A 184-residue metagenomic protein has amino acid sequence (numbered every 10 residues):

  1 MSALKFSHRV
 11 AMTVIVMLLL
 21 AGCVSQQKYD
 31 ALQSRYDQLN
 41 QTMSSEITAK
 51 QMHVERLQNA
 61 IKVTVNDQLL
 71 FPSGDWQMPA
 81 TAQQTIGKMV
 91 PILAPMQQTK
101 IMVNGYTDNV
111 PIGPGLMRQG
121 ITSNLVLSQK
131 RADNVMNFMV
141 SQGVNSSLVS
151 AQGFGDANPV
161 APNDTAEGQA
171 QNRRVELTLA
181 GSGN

Functional and structural regions predicted by a protein language model:
M1-M12: Bacterial N-terminal signal peptides that target proteins for export
L18-G22: C-terminal motif of bacterial Sec signal peptides marking the signal peptidase cleavage site
V24-Q27: Bacterial signal peptide processing site
A31-Q77: Post-signal-peptide N-terminal segment of Sec-exported extracytoplasmic proteins
Q41-E46, G74-G105, N109-P111, M136-V140 (+1 more regions): Periplasmic peptidoglycan-binding/anchoring modules of Gram-negative envelope and division proteins
I47-A49, Q58-A60, N66, K88 (+3 more regions): Extracytoplasmic
Q58-G87, D108-T122: Short, solvent-exposed beta-strand/turn patches at coil↔beta or beta↔helix junctions that act as interaction loops
Y106-N184: Periplasmic OmpA-like peptidoglycan-binding domain that tethers envelope proteins to the cell wall
